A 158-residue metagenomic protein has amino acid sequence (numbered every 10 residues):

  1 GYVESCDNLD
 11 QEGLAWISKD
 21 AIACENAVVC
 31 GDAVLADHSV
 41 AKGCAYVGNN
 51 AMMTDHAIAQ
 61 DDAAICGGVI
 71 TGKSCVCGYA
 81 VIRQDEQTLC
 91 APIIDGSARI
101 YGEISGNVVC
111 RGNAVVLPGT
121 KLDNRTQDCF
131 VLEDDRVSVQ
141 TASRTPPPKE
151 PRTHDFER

Functional and structural regions predicted by a protein language model:
G1-N49, T54-H56: Extended, small-residue-rich solenoid/repeat segments and analogous flexible loops that form exposed scaffolds
D32-R158: Glycine-rich hexapeptide-repeat left-handed beta-helix
